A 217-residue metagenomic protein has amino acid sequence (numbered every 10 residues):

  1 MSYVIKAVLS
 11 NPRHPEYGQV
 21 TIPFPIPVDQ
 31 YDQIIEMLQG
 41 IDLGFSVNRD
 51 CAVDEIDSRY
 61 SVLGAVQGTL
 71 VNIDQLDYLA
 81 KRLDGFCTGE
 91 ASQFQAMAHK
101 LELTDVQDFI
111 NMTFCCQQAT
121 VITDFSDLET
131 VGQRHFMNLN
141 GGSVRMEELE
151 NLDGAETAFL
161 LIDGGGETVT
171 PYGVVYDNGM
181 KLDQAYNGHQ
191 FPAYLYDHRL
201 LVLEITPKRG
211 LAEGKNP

Functional and structural regions predicted by a protein language model:
M1-F45, A212-N216: N-terminal ordered "arm"
Y3-S10, G18-P23, D50-D54, E167-D177 (+1 more regions): Ordered hydrophobic segments in well-structured contexts
P25-V28, I122, N151: Conserved aromatic
Y31-T104: Structured domain cores in non-transmembrane regions
I41-F45, F86, E90, L101-T104 (+4 more regions): Short secondary-structure junctions and interdomain/linker hinges
L76, A91-F94, V106, L128 (+3 more regions): Short amphipathic alpha-helical segments that mediate assembly, nucleic-acid/protein binding, or membrane association
V106-F136: Extracytoplasmic/secretory-pathway segments with low complexity and glycosylation-like composition
Q133-K215: Acidic, proline/glycine-rich low-complexity IDRs
